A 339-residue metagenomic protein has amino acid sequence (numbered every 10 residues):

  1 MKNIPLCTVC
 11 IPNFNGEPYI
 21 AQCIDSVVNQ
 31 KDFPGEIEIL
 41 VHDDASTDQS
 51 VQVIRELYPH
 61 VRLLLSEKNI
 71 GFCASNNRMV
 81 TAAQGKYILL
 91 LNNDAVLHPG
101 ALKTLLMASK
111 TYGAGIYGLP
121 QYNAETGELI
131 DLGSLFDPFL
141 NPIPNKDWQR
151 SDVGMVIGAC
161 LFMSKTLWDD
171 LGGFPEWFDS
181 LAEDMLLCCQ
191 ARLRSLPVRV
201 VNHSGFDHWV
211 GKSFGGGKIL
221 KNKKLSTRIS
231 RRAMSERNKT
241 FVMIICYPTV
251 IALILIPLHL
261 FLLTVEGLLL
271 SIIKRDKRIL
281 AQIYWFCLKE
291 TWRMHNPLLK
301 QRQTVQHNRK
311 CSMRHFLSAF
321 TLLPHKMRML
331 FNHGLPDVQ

Functional and structural regions predicted by a protein language model:
D25-E36: Short, acidic, metal-binding catalytic loop of nucleotide-sugar glycosyltransferases
S26, D43-Q52, K68: A conserved acidic beta->alpha catalytic loop
L65-A83, N93, T104: Glycine-rich, basic loop-to-helix element that forms the pyrophosphate-binding segment of sugar-nucleotide handling
I88: Short aromatic/hydrophobic "clamp" motif used to bind/position activated sugar donors
A95-D131: Conserved donor NDP-sugar-binding/catalytic core segment of glycosyltransferases
S134-V153: Short, flexible, basic/aromatic active-site loop/helix in glycosyltransferases
G154-G172, E176-K212: A short, conserved alpha-helix in the catalytic core of glycosyltransferases
V198-L299, R314-L317: Active-site-adjacent helix/loop segment of glycosyltransferases that harbors family-specific signature motifs
